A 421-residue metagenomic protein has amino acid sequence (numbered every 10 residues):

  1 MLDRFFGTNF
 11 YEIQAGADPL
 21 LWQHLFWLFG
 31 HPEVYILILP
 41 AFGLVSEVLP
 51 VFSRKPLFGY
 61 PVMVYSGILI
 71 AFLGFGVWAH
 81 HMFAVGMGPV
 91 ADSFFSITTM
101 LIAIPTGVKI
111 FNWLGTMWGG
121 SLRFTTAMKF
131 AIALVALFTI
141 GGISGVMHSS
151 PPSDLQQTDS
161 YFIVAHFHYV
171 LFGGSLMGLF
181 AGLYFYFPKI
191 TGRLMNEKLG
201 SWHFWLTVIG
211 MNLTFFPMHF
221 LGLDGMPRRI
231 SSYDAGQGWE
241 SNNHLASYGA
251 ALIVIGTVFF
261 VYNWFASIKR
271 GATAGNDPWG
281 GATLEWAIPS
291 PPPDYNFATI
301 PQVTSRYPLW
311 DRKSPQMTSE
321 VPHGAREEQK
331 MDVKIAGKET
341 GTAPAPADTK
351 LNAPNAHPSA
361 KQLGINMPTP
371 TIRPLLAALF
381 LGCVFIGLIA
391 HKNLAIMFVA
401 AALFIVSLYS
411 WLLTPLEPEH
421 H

Functional and structural regions predicted by a protein language model:
M1-H421: Membrane-embedded and interfacial regions of multi-pass energy-transducing membrane proteins
